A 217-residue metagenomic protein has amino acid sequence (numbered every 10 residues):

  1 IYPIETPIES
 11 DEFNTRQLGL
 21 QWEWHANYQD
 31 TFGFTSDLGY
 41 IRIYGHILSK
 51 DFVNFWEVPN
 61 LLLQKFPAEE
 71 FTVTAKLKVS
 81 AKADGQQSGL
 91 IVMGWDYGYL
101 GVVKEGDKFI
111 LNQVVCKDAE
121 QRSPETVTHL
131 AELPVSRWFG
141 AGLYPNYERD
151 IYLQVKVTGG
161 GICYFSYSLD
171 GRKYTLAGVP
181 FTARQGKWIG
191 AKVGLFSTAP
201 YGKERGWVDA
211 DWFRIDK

Functional and structural regions predicted by a protein language model:
I1-K217: Extracellular glycan-recognition regions
